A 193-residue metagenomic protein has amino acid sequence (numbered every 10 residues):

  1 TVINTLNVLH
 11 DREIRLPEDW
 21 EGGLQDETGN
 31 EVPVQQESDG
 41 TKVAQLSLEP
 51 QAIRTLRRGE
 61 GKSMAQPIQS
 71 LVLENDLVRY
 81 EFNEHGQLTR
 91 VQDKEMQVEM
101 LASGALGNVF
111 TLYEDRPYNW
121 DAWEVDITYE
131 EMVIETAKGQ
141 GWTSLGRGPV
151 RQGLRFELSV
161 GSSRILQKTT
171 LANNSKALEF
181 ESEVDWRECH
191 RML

Functional and structural regions predicted by a protein language model:
T1-C189: Catalytic and substrate-binding regions of extracellular carbohydrate-active enzymes, especially polysaccharide lyases
R191-L193: Beta-strand acidic-aromatic groove motif in beta-rich domains, primarily in extracellular
